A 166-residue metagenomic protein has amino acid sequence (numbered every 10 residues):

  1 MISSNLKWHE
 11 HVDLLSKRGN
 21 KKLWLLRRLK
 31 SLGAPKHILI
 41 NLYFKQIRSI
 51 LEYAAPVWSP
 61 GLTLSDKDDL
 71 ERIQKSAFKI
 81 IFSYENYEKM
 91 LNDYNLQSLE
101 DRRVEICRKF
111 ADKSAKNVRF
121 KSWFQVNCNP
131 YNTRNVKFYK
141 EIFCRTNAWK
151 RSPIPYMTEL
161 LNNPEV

Functional and structural regions predicted by a protein language model:
M1-V166: Hydrophobic/basic alpha-helical segments
